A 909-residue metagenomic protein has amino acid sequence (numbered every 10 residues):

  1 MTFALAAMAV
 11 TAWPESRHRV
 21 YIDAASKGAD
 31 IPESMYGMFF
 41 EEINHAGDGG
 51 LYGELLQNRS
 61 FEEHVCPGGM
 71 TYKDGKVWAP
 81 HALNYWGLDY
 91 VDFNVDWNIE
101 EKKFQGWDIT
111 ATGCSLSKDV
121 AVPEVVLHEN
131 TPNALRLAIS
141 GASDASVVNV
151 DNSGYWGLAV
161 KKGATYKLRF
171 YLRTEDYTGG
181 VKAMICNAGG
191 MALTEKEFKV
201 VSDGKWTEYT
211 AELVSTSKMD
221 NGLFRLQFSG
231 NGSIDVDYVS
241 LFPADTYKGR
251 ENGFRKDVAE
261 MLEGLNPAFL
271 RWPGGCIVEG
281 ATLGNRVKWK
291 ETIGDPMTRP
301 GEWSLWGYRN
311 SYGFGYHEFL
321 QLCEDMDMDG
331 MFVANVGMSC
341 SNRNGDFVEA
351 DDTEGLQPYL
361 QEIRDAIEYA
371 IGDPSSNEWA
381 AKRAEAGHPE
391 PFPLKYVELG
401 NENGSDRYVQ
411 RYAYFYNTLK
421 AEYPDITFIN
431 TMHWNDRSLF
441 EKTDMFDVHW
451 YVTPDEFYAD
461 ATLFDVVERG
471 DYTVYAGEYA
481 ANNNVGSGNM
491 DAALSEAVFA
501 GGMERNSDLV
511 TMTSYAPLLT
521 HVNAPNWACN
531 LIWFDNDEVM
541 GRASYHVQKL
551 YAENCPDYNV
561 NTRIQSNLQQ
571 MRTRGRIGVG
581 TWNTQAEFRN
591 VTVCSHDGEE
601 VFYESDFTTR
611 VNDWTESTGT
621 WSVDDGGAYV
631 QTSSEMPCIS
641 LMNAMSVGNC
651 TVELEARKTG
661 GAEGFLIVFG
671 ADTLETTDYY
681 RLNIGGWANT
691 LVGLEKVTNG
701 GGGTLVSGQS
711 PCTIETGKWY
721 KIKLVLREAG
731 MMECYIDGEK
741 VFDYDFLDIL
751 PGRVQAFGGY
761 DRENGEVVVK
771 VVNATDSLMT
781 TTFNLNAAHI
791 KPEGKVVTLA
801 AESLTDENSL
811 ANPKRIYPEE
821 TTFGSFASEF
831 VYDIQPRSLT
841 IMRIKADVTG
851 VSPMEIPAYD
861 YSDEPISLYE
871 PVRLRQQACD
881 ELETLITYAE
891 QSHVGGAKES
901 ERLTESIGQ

Functional and structural regions predicted by a protein language model:
A12-D455, T462-G477, A481-T573, N590-D597 (+4 more regions): Non-catalytic accessory regions flanking glycosidase/transglycosidase catalytic cores in CAZymes
V122-S146, G575, G619-C638, C650 (+1 more regions): Short carbohydrate-recognition loop motifs
S146-L168, S202-D203, L641-V652, T659-G661 (+1 more regions): Extracellular/lumenal carbohydrate-interaction signature centered on repeated Trp-anchored short motifs
K196, N699-K721: Short, aromatic/His-centered strand-loop micro-motif at the edge of beta-sheets
Y209-A211, V652-L654, W719-L726, M732-C734: Short tryptophan-centered beta-strand motifs in secreted/extracellular beta-sheet-rich domains of glycan-recognition
G315, T513, T849, M854-G908: C-terminal effector modules of nucleic-acid-centric enzymes and ribosome-associated factors
R574, G580, A586-G648: Low-complexity, Ser/Thr/Pro/Gly-rich disordered linker/stalk regions
T632-T698, G702: Secretory/extracellular carbohydrate-interaction modules and structurally similar beta-sandwich "look-alikes"
